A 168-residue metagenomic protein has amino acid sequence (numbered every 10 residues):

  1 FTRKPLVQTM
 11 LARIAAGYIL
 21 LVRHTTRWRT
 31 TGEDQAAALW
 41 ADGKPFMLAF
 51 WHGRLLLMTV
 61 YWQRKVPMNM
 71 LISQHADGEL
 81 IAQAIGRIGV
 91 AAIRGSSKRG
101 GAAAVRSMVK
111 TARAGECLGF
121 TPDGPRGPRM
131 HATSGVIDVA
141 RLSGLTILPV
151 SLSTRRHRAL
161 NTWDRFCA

Functional and structural regions predicted by a protein language model:
F1-G32, Y61, Q83: A transmembrane-helix-recognition feature enriched in membrane-embedded lipid enzymes and envelope glyco-/phospholipid
L20-P45, R54-L57: A short, well-structured juxtamembrane/interface segment
K44-M47, M108-S143: Conserved Motif II region of HX4D acyltransferases
K44-R99: Catalytic core of membrane glycerolipid acyltransferases/transacylases, capturing the structured, soluble-facing
E79-A82, A103-K110: Short, charged beta->alpha transition segments
R87-G89, T111-A112, D164-A168: Short, hinge-like loop/turn segments at secondary-structure boundaries
G95, T121, P149-L152: Generic beta-sheet signal
H131-A168: A cross-family acyltransferase "interaction/gating" segment
